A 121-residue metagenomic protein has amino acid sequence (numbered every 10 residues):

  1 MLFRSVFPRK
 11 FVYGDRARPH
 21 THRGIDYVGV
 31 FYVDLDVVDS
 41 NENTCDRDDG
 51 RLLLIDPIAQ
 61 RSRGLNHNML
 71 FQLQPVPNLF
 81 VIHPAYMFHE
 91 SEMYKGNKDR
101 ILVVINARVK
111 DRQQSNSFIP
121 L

Functional and structural regions predicted by a protein language model:
S5-I82, E92, D99, Q113-I119: Catalytic core of non-heme Fe(II) oxygenases with the double-stranded beta-helix
I101-V103: C-terminal "cap" of GNAT-fold acetyltransferases
N106: An acidic/histidine-cluster motif and surrounding catalytic segment that typifies divalent-metal-assisted enzyme active
V109-D111: Localized sequence-composition bias
